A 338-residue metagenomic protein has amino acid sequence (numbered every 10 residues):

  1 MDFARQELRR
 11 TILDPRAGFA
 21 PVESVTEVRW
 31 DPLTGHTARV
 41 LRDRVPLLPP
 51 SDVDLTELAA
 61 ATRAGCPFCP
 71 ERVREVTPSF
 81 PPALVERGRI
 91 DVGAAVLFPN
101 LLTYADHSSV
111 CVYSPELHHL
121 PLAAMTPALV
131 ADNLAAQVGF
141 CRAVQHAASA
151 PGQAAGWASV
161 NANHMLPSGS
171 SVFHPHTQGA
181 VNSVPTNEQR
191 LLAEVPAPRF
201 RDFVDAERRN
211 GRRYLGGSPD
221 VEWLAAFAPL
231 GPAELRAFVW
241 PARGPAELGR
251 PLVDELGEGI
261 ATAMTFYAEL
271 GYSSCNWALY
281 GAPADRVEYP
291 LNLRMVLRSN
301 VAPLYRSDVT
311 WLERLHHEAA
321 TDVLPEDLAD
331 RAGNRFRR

Functional and structural regions predicted by a protein language model:
M1-R338: HIT superfamily nucleotide-processing domains
